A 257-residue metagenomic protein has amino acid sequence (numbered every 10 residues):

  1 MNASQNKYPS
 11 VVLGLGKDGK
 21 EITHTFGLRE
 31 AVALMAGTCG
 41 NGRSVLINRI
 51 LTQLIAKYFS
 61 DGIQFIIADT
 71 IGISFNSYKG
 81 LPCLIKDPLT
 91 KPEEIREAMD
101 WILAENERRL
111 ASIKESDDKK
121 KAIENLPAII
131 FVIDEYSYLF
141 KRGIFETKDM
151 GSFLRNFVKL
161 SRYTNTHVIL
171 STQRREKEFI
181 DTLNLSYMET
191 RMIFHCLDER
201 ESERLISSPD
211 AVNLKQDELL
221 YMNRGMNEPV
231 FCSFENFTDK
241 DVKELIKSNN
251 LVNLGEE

Functional and structural regions predicted by a protein language model:
M1-E115, P127-I130, S137-L197, I206-K215 (+1 more regions): P-loop NTPase catalytic phosphate-binding loop
S116-E124: Short, highly charged C-terminal tails/helix-capping segments
S202-E203: Conserved beta-strand-loop-alpha-helix hinge in the C-terminal portion of ABC ATPase nucleotide-binding domains
